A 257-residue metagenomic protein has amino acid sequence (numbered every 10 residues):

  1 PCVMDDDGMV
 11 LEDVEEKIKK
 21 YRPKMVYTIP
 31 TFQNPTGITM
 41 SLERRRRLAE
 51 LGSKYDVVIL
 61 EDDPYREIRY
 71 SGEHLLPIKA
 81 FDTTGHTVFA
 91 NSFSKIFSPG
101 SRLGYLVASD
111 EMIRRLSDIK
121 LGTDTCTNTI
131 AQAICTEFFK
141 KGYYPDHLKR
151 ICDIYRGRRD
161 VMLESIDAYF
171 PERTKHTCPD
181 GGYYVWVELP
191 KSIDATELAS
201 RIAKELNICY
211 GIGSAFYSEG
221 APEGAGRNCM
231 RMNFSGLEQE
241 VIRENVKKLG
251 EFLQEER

Functional and structural regions predicted by a protein language model:
P1-R257: PLP-dependent class I/II
